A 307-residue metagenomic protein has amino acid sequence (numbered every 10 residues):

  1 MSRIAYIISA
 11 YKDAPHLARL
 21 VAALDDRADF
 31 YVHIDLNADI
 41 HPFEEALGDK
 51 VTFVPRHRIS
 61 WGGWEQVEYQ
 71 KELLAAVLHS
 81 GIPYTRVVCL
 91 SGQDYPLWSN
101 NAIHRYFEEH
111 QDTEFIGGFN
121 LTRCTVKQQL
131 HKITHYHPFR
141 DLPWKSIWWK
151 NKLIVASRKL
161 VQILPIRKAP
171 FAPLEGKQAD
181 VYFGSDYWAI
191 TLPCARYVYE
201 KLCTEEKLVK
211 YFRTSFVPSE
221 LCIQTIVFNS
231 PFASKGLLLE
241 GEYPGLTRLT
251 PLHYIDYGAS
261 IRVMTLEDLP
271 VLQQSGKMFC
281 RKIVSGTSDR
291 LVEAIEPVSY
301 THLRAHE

Functional and structural regions predicted by a protein language model:
M1-I8: N-proximal low-complexity "stem/linker" segments adjacent to membrane-targeting elements
L20-D29: Short, acidic, metal-binding catalytic loop of nucleotide-sugar glycosyltransferases
A28-P55: Acidic donor-binding segment of Leloir-type glycosyltransferases
K50-S80, Y84: Active-site-proximal specificity loops/subdomain of glycosyltransferases
V87: Short aromatic/hydrophobic "clamp" motif used to bind/position activated sugar donors
N100-V126: Conserved donor-nucleotide/metal-binding helix-loop-beta segment in metal-dependent transferases, i.e., the alpha-helix
K150-I261: Catalytic core and acceptor-binding pocket of nucleotide-sugar-dependent glycosyltransferases
T301-E307: Conserved small/polar residues in nucleotide/adenosyl-binding loops
